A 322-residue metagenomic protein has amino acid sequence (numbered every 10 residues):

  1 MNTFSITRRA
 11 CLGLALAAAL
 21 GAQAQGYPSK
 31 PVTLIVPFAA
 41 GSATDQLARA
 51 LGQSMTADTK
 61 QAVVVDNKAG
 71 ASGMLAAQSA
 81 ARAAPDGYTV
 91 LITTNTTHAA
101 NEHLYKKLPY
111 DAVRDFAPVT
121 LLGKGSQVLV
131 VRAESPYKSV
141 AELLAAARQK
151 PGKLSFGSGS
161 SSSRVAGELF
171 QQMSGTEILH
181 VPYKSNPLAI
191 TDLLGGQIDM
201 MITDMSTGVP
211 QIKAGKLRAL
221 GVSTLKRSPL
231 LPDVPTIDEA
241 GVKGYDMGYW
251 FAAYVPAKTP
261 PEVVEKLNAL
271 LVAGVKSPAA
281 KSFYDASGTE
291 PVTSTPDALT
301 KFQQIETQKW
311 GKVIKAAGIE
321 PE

Functional and structural regions predicted by a protein language model:
M1-S5: N-terminal secretory signal peptides that target proteins for export/translocation
I6-L12: N-terminal export leaders
A19-Q23: N-terminal signal peptide c-region/cleavage motif recognized by signal peptidases
A24-R114, G152-K153, S162-S163, G175-I202 (+3 more regions): N-terminal (or domain-start) structured segment
S29-P31, M173, K213, T236-E239 (+1 more regions): An extracytoplasmic/periplasmic, membrane-proximal ligand-sensing/linker region
R82-Y88, H103-L188, I237-E239, W250-F283: Hinge/capping helix and adjacent helix->loop/strand transition within the periplasmic-binding protein
T97-K107, R164, E168-M173, M200-V234 (+1 more regions): A ligand-binding cleft/hinge motif common to bilobed small-molecule-binding domains
D111-L121, G157, E177-P182, D199-M200 (+2 more regions): Short beta-strand->loop
